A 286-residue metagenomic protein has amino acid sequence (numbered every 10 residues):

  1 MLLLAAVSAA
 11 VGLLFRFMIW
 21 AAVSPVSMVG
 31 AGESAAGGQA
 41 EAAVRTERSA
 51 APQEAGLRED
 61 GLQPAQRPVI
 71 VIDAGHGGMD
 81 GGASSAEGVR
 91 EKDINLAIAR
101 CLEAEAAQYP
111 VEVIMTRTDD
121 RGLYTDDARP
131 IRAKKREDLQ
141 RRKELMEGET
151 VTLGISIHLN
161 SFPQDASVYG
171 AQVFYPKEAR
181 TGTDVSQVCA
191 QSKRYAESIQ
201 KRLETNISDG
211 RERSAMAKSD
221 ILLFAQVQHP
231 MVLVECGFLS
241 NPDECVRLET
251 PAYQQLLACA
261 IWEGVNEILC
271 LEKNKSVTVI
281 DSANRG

Functional and structural regions predicted by a protein language model:
L2-I19: Hydrophobic membrane-insertion alpha-helices, especially the h-region of bacterial N-terminal signal peptides
W20-V71, V277-G286: N-terminal, intrinsically disordered, polar/charged segments of Gram-positive cell-envelope systems that serve as
A51-R194: Catalytic-core regions of hydrolytic enzymes
R100-V111, E147-V151, L159, Q200-S208 (+3 more regions): Sec-exported extracytoplasmic/periplasmic mature domains
V111-T118, S156-H158, I207-M216, E272-V279: Surface-exposed patches in mature extracellular/periplasmic domains of secreted proteins
E144-P163, E204-T205, D209, K218-Q228: Active-site-adjacent loop/helix surface patches within enzyme catalytic domains that shape the substrate-binding cleft
P163-Q164, R211-G286: Active-site-adjacent mobile loop/cap segments within catalytic or ligand-binding domains
V188-A217: Active-site-adjacent substrate-binding region of metalloamidase/peptidase-like peptide-processing proteins
